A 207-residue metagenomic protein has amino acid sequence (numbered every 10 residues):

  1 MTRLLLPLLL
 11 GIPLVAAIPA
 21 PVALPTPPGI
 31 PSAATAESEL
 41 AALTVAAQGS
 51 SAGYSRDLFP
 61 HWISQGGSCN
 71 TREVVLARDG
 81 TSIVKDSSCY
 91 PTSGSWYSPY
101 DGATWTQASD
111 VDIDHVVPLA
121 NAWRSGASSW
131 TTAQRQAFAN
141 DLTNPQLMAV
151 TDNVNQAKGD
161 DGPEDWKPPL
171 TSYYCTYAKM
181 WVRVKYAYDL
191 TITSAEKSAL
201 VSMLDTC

Functional and structural regions predicted by a protein language model:
M1-A23: Fungal secretory targeting signals
P13, S64-Q65, L147, Y177: Generic detector of short, well-ordered, non-transmembrane alpha-helical segments enriched in hydrophobic residues
V22-I30: An acidic, glycine-rich, mixed-charge low-complexity segment common to nucleic-acid enzymes
G29-G102: Aromatic-lined ligand-binding clefts that engage carbohydrates, nucleic acids, or primary amines
W96-C207: Domain-level detector of nuclease and nuclease-like folds in predominantly extracellular/periplasmic contexts
